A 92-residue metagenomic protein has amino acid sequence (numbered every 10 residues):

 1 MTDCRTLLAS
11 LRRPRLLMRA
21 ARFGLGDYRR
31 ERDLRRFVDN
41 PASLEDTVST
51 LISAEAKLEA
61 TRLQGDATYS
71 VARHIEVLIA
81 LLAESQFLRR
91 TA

Functional and structural regions predicted by a protein language model:
M1-D46: Long, non-catalytic architectural segments outside compact domain cores
S43-E55: Short amphipathic alpha-helical heptad-repeat segments
A56-A92: Short, compact, well-ordered microdomains
